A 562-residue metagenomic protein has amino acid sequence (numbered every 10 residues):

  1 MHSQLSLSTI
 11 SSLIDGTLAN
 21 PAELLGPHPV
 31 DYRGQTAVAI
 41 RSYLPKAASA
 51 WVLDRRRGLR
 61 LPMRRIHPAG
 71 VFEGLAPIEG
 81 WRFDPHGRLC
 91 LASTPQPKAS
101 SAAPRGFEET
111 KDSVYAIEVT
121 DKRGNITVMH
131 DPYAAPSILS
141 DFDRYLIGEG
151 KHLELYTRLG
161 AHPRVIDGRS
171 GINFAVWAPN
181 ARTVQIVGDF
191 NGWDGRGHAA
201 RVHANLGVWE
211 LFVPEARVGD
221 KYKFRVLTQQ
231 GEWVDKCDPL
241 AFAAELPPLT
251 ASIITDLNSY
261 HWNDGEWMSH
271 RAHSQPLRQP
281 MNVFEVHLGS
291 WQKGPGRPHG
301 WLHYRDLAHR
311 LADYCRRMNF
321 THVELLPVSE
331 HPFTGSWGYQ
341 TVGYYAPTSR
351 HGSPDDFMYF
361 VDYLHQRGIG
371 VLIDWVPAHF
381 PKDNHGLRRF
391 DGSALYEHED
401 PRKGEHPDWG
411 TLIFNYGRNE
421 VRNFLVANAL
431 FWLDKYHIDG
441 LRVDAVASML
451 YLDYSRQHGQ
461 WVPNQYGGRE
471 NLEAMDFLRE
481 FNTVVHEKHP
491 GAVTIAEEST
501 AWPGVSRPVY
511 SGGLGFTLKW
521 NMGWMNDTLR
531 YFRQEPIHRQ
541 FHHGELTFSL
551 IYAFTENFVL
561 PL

Functional and structural regions predicted by a protein language model:
M1-R33, R56-R60, I66-D84, E109-A178 (+3 more regions): The feature marks proteins involved in alpha-glucan
Y43-S49, W177-V184: Short proline/glycine-enriched turn/loop motifs at strand-loop junctions of beta-rich domains
P45, A181, V218, L288-W291 (+5 more regions): Short, solvent-exposed loop/turn segments at secondary-structure junctions
A50-V52, V184-I186, Y222: Short beta-strand elements bearing conserved aromatic residues within extracellular beta-rich modules
E79-K111: Intrinsic disorder/low-complexity segments
A241-E245, S259, G265-R278, H287-E470: Substrate-binding/active-site clefts of carbohydrate-active enzymes
H437-D439, Y454-L562: Conserved alpha/beta catalytic core and glycan-binding cleft of carbohydrate-active enzymes
